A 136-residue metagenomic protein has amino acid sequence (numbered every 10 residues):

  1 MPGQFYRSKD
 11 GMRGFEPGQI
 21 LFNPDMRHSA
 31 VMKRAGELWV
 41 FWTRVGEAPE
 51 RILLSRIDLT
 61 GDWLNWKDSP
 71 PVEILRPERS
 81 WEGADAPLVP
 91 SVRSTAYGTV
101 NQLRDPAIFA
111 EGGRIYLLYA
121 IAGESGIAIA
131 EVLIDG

Functional and structural regions predicted by a protein language model:
M1-N101, A110-G136: Beta-rich carbohydrate-recognition and catalytic domains
